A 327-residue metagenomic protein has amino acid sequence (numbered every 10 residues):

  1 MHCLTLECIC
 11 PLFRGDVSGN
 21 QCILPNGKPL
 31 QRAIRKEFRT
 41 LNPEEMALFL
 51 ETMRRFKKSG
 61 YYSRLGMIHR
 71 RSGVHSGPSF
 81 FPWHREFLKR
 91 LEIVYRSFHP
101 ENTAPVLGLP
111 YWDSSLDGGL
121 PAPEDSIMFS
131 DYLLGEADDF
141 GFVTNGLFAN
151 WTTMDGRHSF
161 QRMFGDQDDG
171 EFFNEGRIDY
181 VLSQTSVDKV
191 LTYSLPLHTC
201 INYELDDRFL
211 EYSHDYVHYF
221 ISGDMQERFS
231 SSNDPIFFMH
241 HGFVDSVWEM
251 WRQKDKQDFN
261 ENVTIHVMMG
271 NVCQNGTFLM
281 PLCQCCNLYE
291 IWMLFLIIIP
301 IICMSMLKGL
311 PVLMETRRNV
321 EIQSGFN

Functional and structural regions predicted by a protein language model:
M1-N327: Intrinsically disordered, flexible peripheral segments
